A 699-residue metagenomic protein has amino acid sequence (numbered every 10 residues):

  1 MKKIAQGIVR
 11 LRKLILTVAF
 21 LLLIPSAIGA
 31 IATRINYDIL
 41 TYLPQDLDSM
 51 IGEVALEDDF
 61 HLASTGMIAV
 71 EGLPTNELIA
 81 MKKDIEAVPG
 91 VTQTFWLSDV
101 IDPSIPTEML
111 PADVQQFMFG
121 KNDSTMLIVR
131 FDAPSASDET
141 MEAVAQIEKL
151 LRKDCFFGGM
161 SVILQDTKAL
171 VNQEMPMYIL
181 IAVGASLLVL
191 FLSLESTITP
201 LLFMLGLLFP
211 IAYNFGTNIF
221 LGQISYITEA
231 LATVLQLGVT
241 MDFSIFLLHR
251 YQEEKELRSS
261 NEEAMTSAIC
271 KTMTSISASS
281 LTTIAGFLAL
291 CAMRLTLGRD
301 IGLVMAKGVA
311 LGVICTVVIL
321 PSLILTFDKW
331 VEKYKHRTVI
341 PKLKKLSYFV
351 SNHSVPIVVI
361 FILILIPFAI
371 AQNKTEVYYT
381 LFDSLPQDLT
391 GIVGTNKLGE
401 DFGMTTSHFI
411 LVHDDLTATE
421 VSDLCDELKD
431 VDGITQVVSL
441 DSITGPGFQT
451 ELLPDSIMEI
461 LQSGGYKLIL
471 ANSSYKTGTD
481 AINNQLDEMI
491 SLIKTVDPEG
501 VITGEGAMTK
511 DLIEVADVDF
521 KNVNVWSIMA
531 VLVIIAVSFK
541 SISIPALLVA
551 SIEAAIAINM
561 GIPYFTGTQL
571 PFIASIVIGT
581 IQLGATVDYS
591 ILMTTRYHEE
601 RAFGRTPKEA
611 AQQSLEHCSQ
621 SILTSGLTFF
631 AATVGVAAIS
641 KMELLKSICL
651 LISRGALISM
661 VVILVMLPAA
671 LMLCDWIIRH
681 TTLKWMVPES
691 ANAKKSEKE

Functional and structural regions predicted by a protein language model:
M1-I35, T41, V91, A112 (+2 more regions): Membrane-embedded transmembrane helical bundles of large multi-pass transporters/channels
Q45-S161, E376-I544, A550-Q569: Structured non-transmembrane domains adjacent to transmembrane bundles in polytopic membrane proteins
